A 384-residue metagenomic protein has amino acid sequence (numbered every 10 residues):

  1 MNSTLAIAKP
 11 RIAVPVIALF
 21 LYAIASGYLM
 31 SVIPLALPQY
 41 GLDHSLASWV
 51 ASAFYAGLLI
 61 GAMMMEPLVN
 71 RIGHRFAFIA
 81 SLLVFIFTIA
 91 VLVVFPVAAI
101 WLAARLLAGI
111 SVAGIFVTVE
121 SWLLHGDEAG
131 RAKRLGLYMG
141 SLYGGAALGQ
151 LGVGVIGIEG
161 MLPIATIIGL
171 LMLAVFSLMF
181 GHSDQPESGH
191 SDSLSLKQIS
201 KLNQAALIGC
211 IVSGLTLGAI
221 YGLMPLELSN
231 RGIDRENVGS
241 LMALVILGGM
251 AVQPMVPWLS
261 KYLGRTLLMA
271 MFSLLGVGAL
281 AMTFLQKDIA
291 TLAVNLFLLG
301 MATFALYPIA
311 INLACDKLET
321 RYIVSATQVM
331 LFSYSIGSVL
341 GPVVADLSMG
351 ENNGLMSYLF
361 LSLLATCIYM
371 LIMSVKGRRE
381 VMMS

Functional and structural regions predicted by a protein language model:
A6-Y55, N203-A206, G218-R231, V238: Helix-loop boundary and gating motifs at the non-cytosolic
G61-H74, G157, V252-G264, M349: Helix-to-loop junctions at the C-terminal end of transmembrane segments in multipass secondary transporters
F76-A90, I168, L267-A281, F360: Structural signature of the two symmetry-related core transmembrane helices
A99-L107, A290-L298: Paired small-residue
A104-G140: Cytoplasmic helix-loop-helix junction between adjacent transmembrane helices in 12-TM secondary transporters
G114-D127, F304-L318: Intracellular juxtamembrane helix-capping segments at the cytosolic ends of symmetry-related transmembrane helices
V153-G157, I167-G189, Y369-S374: C-terminal membrane-cytosol helix-exit motif in multi-pass small-molecule transporters
T320-E351: A late C-terminal transmembrane helix in Major Facilitator Superfamily
